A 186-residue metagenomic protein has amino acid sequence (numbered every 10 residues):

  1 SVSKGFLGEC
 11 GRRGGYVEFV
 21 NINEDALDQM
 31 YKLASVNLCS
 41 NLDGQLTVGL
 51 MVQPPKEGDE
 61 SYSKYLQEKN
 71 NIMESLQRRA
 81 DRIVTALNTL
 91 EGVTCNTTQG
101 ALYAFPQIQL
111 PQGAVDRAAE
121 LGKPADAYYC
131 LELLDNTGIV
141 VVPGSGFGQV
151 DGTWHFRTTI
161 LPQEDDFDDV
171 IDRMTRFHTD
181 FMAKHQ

Functional and structural regions predicted by a protein language model:
S1-Q186: PLP-dependent class I/II
